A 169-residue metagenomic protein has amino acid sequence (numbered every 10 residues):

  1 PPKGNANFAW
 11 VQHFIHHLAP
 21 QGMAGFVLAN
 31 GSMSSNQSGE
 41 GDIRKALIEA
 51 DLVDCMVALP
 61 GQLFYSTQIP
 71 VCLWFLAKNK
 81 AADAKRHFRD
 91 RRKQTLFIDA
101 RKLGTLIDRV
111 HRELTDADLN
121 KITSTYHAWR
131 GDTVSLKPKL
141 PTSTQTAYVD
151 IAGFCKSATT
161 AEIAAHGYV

Functional and structural regions predicted by a protein language model:
P1-V169: A conserved structural/catalytic subdomain of Rossmann-like adenosyl-cofactor enzymes
